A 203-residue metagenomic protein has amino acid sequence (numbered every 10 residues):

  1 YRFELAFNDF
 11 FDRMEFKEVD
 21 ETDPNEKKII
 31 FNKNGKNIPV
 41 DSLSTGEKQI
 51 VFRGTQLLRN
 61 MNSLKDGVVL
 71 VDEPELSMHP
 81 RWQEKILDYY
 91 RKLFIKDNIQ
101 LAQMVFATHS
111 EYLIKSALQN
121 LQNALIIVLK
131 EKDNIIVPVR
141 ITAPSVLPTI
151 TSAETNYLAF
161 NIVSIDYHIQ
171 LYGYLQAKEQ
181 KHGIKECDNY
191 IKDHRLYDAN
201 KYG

Functional and structural regions predicted by a protein language model:
Y1-K48, F52-V68: Extended helical coiled-coil dimerization/tether regions that scaffold and oligomerize large DNA-maintenance assemblies
L5-D9, N62, L76, E84 (+3 more regions): A broad, structural surface signal
R53, R81-W82, I86: Acidic donor-diphosphate engagement hotspot in glycosyltransferases and nucleotidyltransferases that stabilizes
D72-E75, P80: Walker B catalytic acidic pair
K85-G203: C-terminal lobe/lid and adjacent interdomain/linker elements of RecA-like ASCE P-loop ATPase modules
